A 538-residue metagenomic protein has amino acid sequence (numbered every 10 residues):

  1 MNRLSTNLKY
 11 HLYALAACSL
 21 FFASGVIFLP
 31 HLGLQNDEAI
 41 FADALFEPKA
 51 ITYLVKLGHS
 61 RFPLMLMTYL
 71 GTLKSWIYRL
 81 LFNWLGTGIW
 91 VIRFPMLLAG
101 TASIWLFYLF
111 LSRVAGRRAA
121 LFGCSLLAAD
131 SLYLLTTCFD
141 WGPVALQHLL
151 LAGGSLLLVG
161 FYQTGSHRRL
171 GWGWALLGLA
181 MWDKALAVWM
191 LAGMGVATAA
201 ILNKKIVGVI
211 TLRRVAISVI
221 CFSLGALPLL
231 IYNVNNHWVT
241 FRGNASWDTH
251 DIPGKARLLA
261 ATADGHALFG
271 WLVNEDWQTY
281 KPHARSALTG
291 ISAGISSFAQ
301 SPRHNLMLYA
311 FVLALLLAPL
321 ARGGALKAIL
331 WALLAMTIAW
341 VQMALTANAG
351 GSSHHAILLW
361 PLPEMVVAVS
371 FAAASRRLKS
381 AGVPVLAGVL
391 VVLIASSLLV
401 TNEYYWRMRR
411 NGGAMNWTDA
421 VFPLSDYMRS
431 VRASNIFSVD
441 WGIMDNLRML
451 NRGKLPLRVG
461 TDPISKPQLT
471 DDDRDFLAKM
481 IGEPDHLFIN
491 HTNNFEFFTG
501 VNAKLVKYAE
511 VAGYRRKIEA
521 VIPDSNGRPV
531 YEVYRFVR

Functional and structural regions predicted by a protein language model:
L15-L20, L177, G193, N305-L317 (+3 more regions): Transmembrane alpha-helix segments characteristic of polytopic inner-membrane glycan-assembly/cell-envelope
C18-F22, G123-A129, L177, M181 (+1 more regions): Short helix- or helix-capping micro-motifs that position conserved polar/aromatic residues at function-defining sites
S19, F94-A115, L134, G153-L157 (+1 more regions): Transmembrane-helix motifs of polytopic, lipid-linked glycan transferases
F21-S24, A39-W76, L80, H250-G254: Extracytosolic helix-loop segments that constitute the early lumenal/periplasmic catalytic or substrate-binding loops
F41-T52, I77, M190-P319, S396 (+1 more regions): Transmembrane-lumen/periplasm boundary regions of multi-pass, lipid-linked membrane glycan transferases
V114-R118, G154-W172, A180, K204-K205: Membrane-interface transmembrane helices that cradle and orient dolichyl/undecaprenyl
T137, L330-L378: Hydrophobic/aromatic-rich transmembrane helices and adjacent perimembrane loops
S301-P302, Y309, T346-S353, G382-A433 (+4 more regions): Membrane-proximal, lumen/periplasm-facing interface regions of secretory-pathway glyco- and lipid-modifying enzymes
